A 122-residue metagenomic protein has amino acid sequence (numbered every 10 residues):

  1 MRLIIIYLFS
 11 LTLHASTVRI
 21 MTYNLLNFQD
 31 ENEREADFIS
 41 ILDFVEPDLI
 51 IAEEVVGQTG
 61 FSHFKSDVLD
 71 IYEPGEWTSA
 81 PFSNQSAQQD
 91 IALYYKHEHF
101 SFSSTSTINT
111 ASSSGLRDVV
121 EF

Functional and structural regions predicted by a protein language model:
R2-H14: Sec-dependent N-terminal signal peptides
S16-F122: Divalent cation-coordinating acidic motifs and surrounding scaffolds that mediate Ca2+/Mg2+/Mn2+/Zn2+-dependent binding
